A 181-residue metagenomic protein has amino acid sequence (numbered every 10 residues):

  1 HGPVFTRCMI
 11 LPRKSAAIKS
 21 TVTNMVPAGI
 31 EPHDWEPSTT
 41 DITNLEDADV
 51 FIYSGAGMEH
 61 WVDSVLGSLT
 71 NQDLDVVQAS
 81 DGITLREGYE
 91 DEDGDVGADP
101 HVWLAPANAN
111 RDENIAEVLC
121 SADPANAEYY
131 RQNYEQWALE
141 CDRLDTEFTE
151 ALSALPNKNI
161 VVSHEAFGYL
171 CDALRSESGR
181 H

Functional and structural regions predicted by a protein language model:
H1-H181: Extracytoplasmic metal-acquisition and chelation regions
